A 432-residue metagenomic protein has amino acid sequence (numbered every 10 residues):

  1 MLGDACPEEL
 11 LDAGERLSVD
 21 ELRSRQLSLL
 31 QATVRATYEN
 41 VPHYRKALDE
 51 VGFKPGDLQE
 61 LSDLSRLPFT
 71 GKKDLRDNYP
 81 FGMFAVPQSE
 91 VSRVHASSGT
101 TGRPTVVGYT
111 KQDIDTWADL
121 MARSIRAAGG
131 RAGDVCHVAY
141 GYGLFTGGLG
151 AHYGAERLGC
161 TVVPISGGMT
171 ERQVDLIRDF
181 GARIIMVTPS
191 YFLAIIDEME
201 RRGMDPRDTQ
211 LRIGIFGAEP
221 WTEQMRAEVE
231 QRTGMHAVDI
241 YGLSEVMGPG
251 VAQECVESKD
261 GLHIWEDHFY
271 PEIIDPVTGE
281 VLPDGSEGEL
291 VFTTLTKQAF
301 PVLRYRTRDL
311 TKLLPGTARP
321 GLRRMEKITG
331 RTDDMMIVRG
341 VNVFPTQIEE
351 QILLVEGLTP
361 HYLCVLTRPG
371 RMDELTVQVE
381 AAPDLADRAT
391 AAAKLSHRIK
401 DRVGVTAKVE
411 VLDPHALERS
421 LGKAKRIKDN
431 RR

Functional and structural regions predicted by a protein language model:
M1-A96, T101-D119, R123-A127, R371-Q378 (+3 more regions): Nucleotide 5′-phosphate-binding alpha/beta core
T37, S97-T100, C136, I185 (+4 more regions): Conserved S/T- and glycine-rich ATP-binding loop of Class I adenylate-forming
K111-S124, V135-A194: AMP-binding/adenylate-forming
G130-D134: Short helix-loop-beta connector
V135, R202-W221: Conserved helix-loop-beta element of the AMP-binding
I185, V291, L295-V403, G422: AMP-binding/adenylate-forming catalytic core of the ANL superfamily
F192-Q210, A227-Q231: Adenylate-forming
R212, W221-T317: Conserved AMP-binding/adenylate-forming
